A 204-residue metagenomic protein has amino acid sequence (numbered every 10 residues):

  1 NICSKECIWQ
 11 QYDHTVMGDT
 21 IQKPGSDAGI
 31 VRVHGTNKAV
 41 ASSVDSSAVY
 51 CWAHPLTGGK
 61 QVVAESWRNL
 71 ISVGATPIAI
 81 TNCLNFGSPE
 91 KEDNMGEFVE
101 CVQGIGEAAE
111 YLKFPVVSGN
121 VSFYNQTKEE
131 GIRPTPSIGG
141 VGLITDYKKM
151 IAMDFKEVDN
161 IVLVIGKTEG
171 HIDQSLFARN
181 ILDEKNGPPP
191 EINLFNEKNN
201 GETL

Functional and structural regions predicted by a protein language model:
N1-L204: Glycine/proline-enriched, intrinsically flexible loops and inter-domain linkers
